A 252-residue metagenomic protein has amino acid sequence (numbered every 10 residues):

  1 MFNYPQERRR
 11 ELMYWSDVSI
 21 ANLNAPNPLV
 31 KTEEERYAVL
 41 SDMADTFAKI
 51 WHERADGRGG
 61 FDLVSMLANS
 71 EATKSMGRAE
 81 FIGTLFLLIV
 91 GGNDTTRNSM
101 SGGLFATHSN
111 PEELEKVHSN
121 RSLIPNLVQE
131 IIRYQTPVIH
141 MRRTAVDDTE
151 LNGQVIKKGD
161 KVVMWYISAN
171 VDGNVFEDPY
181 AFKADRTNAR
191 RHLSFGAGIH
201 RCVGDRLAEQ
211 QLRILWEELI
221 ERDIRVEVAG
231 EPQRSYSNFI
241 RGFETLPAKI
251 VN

Functional and structural regions predicted by a protein language model:
M1-N252: Cytochrome P450
